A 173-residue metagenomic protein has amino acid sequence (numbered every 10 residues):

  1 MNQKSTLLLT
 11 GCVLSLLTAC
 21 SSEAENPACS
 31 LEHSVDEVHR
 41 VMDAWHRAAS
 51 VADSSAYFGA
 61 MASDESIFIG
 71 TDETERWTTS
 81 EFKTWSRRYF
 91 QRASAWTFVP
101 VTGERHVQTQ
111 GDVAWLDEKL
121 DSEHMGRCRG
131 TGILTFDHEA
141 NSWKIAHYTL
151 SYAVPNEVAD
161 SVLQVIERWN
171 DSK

Functional and structural regions predicted by a protein language model:
M1-L8: Bacterial N-terminal signal peptides that target proteins for export
L9-L17: Bacterial N-terminal signal peptides
C20-A60, D112, V162-K173: Short, low-complexity N-terminal intrinsically disordered segments enriched in polar/charged residues
W45, Y57-F58, E65-S66, F82 (+2 more regions): Hydrophobic pocket/interface hotspot
M61-A62, D72-E73, E118-S122, G132 (+1 more regions): A mature extracytoplasmic/lumenal domain signature
S66-W77, F90-A95: A short gly/proline-enriched turn/hairpin at secondary-structure junctions
E81-R127: Surface-exposed, charged secondary-structure patches
R127-V162: Short beta-strand edge/turn micro-motifs at domain boundaries
